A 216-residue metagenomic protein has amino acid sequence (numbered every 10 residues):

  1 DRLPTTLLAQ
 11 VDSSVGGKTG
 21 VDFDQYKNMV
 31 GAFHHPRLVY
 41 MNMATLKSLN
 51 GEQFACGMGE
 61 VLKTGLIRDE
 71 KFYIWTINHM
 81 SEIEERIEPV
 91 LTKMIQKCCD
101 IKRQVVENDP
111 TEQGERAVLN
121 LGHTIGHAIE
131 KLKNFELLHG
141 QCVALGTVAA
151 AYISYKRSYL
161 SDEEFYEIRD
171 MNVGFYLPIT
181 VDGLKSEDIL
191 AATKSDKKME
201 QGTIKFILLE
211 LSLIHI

Functional and structural regions predicted by a protein language model:
D1-S81: A glycine/threonine-rich phosphate-anchoring loop and its flanking beta-alpha core in nucleotide/phosphate-binding
P4, N42, H123, T147 (+1 more regions): Residue-level signal for inorganic ion chemistry
A44, K205-L211: Active-site and channel-lining beta-strand-loop segments that bind or position nucleotide-derived/phosphorylated
I74, N78-E187: Active-site segments that bind and position negatively charged phosphate/pyrophosphate groups
A128-K131, E200-Q201, L209-E210: Alpha-helical scaffolding flanking metal-ion-dependent phosphate/phosphodiester catalytic sites
I189-T203: A conserved acidic, glycine/proline-rich C-terminal tail/linker
I214-I216: Conserved small/polar residues in nucleotide/adenosyl-binding loops
